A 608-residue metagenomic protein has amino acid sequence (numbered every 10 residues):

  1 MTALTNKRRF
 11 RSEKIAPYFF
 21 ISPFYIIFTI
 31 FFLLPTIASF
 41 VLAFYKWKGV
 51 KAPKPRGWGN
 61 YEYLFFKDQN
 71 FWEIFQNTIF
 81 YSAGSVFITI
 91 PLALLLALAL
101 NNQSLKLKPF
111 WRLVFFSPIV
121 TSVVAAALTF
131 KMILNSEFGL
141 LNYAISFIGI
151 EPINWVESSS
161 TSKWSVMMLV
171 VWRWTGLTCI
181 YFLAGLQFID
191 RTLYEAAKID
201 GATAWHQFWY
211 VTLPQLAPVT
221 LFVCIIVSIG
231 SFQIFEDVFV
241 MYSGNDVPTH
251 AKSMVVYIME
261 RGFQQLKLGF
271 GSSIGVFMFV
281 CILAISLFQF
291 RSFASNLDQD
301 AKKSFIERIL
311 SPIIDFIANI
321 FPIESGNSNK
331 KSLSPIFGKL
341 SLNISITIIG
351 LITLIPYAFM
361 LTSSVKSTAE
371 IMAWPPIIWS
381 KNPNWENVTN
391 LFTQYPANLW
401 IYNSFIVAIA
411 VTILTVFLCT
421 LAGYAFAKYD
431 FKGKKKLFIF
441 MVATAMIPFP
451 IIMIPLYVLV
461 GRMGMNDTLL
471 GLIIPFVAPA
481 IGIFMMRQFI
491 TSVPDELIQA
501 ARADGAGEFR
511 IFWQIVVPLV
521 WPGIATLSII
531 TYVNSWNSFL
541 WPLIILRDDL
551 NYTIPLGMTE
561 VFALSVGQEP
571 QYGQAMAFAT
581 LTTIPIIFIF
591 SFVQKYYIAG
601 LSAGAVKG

Functional and structural regions predicted by a protein language model:
M1-S12, I314-S332: Short, Lys/Arg-rich, polar N-terminal cytosolic tail immediately upstream of the first transmembrane signal-anchor
R9-K302, S334, G338-G608: A structural signal for multi-pass alpha-helical bundles of membrane permease subunits that mediate small-molecule
S292-S325: Cytosolic-side transmembrane-helix boundaries in multi-pass membrane proteins
